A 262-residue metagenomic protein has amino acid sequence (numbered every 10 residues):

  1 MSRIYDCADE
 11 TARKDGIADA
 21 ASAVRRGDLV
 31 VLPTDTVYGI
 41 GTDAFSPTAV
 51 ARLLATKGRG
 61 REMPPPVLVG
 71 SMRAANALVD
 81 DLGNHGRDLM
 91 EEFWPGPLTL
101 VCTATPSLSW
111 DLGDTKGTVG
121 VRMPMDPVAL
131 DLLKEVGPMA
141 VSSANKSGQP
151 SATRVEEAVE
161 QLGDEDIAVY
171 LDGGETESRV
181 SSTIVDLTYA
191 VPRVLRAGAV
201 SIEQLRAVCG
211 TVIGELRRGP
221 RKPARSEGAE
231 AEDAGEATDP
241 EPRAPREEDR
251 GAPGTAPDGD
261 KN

Functional and structural regions predicted by a protein language model:
M1-N262: Active-site-adjacent structural elements in enzyme catalytic cores
